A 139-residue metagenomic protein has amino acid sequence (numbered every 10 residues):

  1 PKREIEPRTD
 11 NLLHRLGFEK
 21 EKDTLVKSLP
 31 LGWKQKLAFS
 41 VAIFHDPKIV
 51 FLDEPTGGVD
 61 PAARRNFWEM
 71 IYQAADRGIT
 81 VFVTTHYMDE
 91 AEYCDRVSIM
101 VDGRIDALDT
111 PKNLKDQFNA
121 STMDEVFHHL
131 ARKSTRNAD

Functional and structural regions predicted by a protein language model:
P1-E21: Conserved ABC ATPase "signature" region
L25-G32: Conserved ABC ATPase signature
F39: Hydrophobic anchor residue at the start of the ABC signature
D46: Conserved catalytic motifs of ABC-family nucleotide-binding domains
V50-E54: Catalytic Walker B motif of ABC-type/P-loop ATPase nucleotide-binding domains
L108-D109: ABC ATPase "signature
